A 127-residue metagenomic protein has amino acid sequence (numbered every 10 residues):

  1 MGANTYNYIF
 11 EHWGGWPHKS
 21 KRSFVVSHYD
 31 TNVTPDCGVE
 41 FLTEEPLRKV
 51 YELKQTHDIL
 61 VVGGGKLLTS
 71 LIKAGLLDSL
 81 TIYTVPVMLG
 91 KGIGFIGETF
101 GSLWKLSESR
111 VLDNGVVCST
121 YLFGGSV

Functional and structural regions predicted by a protein language model:
M1-V127: Enzymes that bind and transform nitrogen-containing heteroaromatic metabolites
